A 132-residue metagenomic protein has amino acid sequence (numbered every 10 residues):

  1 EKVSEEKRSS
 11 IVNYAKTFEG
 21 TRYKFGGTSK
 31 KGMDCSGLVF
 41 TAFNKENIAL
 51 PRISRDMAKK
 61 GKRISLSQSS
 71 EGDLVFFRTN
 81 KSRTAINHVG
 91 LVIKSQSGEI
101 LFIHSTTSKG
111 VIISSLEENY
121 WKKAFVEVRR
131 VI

Functional and structural regions predicted by a protein language model:
E1-T21, V131-I132: Intrinsically disordered, low-complexity, Pro/Ser/Thr/Asn/Gly/Ala-rich spacer/linker segments adjacent to signal
K2, R22-E71: Catalytic cysteine-centered active-site loop
R8-V12, K16, S36-F40, S69 (+1 more regions): Extracytoplasmic/secreted envelope proteins and their assembly/folding machinery, especially bacterial periplasmic
S29, S54, Q68, K81 (+3 more regions): A mature extracytoplasmic/lumenal domain signature
S82-V89: Short, Lys/Arg- and Gly-enriched loop/turn segments at beta-strand edges
V89-I132: Aromatic- and glycine-rich peptidoglycan recognition patches
